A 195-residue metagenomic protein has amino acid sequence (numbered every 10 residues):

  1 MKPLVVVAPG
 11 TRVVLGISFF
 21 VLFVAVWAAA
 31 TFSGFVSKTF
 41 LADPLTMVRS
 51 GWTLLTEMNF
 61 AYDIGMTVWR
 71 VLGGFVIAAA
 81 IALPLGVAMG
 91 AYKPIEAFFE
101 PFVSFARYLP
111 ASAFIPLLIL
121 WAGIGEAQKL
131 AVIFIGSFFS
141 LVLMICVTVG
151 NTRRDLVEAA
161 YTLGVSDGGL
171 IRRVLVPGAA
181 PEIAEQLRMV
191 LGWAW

Functional and structural regions predicted by a protein language model:
M1-V21: Transmembrane alpha-helical segments of polytopic membrane transport and secretion proteins
K2-P9, S33-V76: Periplasmic/extracellular loop-to-transmembrane helix junction in inner-membrane transport proteins
T31, F35, M89-P94, A122-I124 (+1 more regions): Short helix-capping/hinge motifs at transmembrane helix termini and TM-loop junctions
G51, F60-I64, V68, F98-F105 (+4 more regions): Hydrophobic alpha-helical elements at and bordering transmembrane segments of multi-pass membrane proteins
G73-V103: Transmembrane-helix boundary motif in ABC transporter permease subunits
S104-S140, V147-T148: Generic hydrophobic transmembrane alpha-helix motif, especially the helices
A131, I135, G168-W195: Transmembrane alpha-helices
V149-T152, A159-A179: Short helix-to-coil transition segments within interhelical loops that connect adjacent transmembrane helices
